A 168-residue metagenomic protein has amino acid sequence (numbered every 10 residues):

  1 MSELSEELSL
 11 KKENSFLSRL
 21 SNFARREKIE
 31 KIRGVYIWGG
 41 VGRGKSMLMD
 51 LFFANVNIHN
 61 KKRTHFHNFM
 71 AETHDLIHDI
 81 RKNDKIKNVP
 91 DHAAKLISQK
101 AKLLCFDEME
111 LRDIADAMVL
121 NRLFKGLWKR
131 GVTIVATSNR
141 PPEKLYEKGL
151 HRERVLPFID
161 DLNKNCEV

Functional and structural regions predicted by a protein language model:
E7-L17, F23-I32: Phosphate-binding P-loop
I37: Hydrophobic anchor at the beta1->P-loop junction of P-loop NTPases
G42: Walker A (P-loop) phosphate-binding loop of P-loop NTPases
K45: Conserved lysine of the Walker
A54-D84, H92: AAA+/P-loop NTPase substrate/partner-engagement loops
T64, L104-F106, T133-S138: Structural recognition of the conserved hydrophobic beta-strand(s) that form the central parallel beta-sheet of P-loop
L111-V168: Replace "adjacent to P-loop NTPase cores in ATP/GTP-dependent enzymes" with "adjacent to NTP-binding cores
